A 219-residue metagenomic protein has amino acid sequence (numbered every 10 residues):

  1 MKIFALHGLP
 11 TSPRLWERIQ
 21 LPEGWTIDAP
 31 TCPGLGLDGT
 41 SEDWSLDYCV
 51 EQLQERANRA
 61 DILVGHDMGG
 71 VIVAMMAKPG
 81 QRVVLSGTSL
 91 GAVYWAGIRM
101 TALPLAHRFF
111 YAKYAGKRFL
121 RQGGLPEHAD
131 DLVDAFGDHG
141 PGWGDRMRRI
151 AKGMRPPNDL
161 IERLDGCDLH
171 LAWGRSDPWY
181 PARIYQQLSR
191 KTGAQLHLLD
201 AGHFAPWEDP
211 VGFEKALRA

Functional and structural regions predicted by a protein language model:
M1-G39: Conserved HGGG/HGGXW glycine-rich cap/lid loop of the alpha/beta-hydrolase fold
F4-G8, H66, W173: The conserved beta1-alpha1 loop
D28-I62: Active-site loop/oxyanion-hole signature of alpha/beta-hydrolase fold enzymes
G65-G69, V73: Gly/Ala-rich beta-loop-alpha elbow adjacent to hydrolase catalytic centers
R82-F110: Flexible "cap/lid" loop of the alpha/beta hydrolase fold
A112-L164: Conserved alpha/beta-hydrolase catalytic His-Asp/Glu region
R149-Q187, D200: Conserved serine/cysteine hydrolase catalytic core
A201-E214: Catalytic histidine-centered segment of alpha/beta-hydrolase-like enzymes
